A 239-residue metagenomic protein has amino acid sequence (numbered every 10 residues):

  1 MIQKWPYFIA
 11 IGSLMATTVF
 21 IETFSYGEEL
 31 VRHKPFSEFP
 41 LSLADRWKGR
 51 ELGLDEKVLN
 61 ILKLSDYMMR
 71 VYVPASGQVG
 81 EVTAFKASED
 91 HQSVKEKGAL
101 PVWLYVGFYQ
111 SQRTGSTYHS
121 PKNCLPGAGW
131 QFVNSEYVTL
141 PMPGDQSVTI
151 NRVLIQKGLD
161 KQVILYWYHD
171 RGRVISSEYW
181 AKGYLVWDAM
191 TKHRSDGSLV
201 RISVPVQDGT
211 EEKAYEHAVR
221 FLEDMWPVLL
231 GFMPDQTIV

Functional and structural regions predicted by a protein language model:
M1-K4: Cytosolic-side transmembrane helix boundary signature
P6-E22: Hydrophobic membrane-insertion alpha-helices, especially the h-region of bacterial N-terminal signal peptides
S25-A44: Alpha-helical transmembrane signal-anchor/signal-peptide segments
H33-K34, L59, W187: A general structural-boundary detector
F39-A75: Short extracytoplasmic
A44-R46, S198, E223: Active-site-proximal helix/loop capping residues that flank conserved catalytic or ligand/cofactor
D45-G49, I202, P227: Generic detector of well-ordered secondary structure
M68, Y72-F221, V228, F232-T237: A cross-kingdom signal targeting lumenal/periplasmic-facing segments of multi-pass membrane and secretory-pathway
